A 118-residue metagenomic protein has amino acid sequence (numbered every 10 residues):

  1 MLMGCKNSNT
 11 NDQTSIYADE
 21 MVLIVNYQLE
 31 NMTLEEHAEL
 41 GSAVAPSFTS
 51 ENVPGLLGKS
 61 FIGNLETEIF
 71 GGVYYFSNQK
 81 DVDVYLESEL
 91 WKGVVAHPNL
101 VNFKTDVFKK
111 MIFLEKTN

Functional and structural regions predicted by a protein language model:
M1-I69, K80-E87, F103-N118: Short S/T/G/P-rich N-terminal loop/turn motif that feeds into the first structured element of a domain
G72-F76: Conserved RNP beta-strands of RNA recognition motif
K92-P98: A common structural junction motif
